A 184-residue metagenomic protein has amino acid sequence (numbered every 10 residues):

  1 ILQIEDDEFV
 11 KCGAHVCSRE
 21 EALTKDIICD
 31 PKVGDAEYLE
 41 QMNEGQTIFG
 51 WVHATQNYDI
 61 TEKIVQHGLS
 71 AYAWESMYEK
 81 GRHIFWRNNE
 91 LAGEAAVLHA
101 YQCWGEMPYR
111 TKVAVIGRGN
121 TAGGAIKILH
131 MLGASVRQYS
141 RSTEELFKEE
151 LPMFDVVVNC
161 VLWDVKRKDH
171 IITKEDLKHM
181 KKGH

Functional and structural regions predicted by a protein language model:
I1-E5, I116, T121, H130-F147: NAD(P)-binding Rossmann-fold cofactor-contacting core
I1-H15: N-terminal beta-loop-helix "entrance" segment that forms/cooperates in small-molecule cofactor or anionic ligand
G13-T24, S140-M153: Short acidic low-complexity segments
K32-V33, V52-H53, V161-V165: Short glycine-/small-residue-rich Rossmann-like dinucleotide-binding loops
G34-T111: Glycine/serine-rich phosphate-binding loop and adjoining beta1-alpha1 elements at the start of nucleotide-handling
S142-H184: Rossmann-like adenosine-cofactor binding region
